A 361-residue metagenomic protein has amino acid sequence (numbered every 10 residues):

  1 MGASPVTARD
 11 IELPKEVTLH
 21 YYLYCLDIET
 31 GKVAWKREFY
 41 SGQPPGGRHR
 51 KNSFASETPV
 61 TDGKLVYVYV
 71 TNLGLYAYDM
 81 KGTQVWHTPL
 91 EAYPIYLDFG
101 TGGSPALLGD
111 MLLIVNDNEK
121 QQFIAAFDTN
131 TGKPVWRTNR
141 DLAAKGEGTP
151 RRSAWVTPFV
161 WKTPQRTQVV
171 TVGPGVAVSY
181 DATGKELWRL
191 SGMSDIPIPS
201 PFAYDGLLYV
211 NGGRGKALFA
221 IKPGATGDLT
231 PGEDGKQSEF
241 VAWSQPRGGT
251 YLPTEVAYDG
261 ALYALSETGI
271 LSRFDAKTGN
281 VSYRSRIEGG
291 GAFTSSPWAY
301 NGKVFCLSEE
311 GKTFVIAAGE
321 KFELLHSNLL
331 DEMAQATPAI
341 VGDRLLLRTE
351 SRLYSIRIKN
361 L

Functional and structural regions predicted by a protein language model:
M1-L361: Noncatalytic, solvent-exposed loop/strand surfaces of beta-propeller-type extracellular/periplasmic domains
